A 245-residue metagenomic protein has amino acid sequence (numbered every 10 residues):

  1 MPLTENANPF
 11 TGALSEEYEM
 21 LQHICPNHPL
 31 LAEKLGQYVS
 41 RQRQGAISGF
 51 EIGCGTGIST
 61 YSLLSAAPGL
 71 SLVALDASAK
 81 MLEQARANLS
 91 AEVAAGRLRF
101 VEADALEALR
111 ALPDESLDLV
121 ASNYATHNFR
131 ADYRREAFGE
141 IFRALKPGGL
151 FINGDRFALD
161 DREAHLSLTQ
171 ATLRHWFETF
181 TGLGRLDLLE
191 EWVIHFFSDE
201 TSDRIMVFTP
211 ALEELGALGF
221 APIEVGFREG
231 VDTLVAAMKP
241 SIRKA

Functional and structural regions predicted by a protein language model:
M1-R43, S62: Conserved class I S-adenosyl-L-methionine
F50-I52, T60-E107: Class I SAM-dependent methyltransferase SAM/SAH-binding core
T56: Conserved SAM/SAH-binding loop
R110-V120: A short acidic, Gly/Pro-enriched loop at the edge of an enzyme's catalytic core that lines a small-molecule cofactor
D118-D132: A short SAM/SAH-binding and catalytic strip from SAM-dependent methyltransferases
R135-P147: A short glycine-rich, Lys/Arg-flanked "PGG" loop and its adjoining helix->strand segment in the class I
G154-A217: C-terminal alpha-helical "lid/dimerization" subdomain adjacent to the S-adenosyl-L-methionine
G219-A245: Core SAM-dependent methyltransferase catalytic element
